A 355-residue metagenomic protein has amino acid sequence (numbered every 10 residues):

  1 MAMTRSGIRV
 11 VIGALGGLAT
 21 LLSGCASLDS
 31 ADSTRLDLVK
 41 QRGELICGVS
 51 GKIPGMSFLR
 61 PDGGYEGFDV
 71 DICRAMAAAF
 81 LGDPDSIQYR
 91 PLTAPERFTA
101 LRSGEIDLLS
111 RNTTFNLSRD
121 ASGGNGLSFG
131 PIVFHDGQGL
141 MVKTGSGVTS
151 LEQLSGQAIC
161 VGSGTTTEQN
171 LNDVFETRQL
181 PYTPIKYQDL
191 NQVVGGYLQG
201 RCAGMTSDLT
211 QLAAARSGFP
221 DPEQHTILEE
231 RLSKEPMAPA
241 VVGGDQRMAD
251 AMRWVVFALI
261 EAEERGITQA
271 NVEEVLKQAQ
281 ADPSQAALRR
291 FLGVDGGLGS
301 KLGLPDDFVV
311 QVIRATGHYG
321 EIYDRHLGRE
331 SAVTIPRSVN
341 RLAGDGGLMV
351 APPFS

Functional and structural regions predicted by a protein language model:
A2-A14: Bacterial N-terminal signal peptides that target proteins for export
L21-G24: C-terminal motif of bacterial Sec signal peptides marking the signal peptidase cleavage site
A26, D71-R74, A78-F80, G145-V148 (+6 more regions): Extended ligand-binding regions for polar small-molecule ligands
D32-S110, L304, Y319, L342: Extracytoplasmic small-molecule ligand-binding "clamshell" domains of the periplasmic binding protein/Venus flytrap
R35, I72-C73, E96-A100, L190-G196 (+2 more regions): Short, hydrophobic alpha-helical packing/hinge segments within bilobed ligand-binding/sensory domains
I46-G55, Y65-F80, T114, D136-V194: Bilobed "Venus flytrap"/periplasmic-binding protein-like clamshell domains and structurally analogous long
R74, A78, G82, S86-Q153 (+3 more regions): Acidic, polar ligand-binding/catalytic clefts
G297-S355: C-terminal functional modules
